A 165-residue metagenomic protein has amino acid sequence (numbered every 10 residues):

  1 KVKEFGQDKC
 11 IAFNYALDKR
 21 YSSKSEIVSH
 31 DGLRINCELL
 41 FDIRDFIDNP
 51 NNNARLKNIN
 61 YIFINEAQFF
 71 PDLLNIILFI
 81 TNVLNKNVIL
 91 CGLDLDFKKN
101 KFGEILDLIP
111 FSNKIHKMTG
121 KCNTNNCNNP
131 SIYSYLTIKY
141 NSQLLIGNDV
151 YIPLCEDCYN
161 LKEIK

Functional and structural regions predicted by a protein language model:
K1, I77-L78: Histidine-anchored nucleotide/phosphate-binding helix
K1-N51, D96-D107, K117-G120, N129 (+2 more regions): Conserved P-loop
K9-I11, I59-F63, N87-I89: Residue-level preference for the first positions of well-ordered beta-strands
N53-L56, I80-L84: Conserved catalytic network of the ASCE P-loop NTPase/AAA+ motor domain
L56-F70: Conserved P-loop NTPase "ATPase switch" module shared by AAA+ and STAND
E66-I77, L95-F102: Conserved ATPase-coupling elements of RecA-like P-loop NTPase cores
T81-E104: Sensor-1/coupling segment of RecA-like P-loop NTPase cores
S112: Short basic (Lys/Arg) and small-residue
